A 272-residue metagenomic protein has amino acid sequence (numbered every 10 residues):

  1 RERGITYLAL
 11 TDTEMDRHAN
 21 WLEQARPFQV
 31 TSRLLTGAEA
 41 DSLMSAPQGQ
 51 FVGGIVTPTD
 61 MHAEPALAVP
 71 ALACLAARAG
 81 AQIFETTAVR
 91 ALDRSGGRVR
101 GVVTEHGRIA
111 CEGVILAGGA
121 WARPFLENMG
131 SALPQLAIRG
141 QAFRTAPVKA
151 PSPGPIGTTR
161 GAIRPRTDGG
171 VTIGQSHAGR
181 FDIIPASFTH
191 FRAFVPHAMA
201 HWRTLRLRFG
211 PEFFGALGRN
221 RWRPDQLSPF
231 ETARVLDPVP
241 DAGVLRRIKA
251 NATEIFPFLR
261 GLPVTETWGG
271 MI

Functional and structural regions predicted by a protein language model:
R1-E39, L43, R160-I163, D168-G174 (+1 more regions): Dinucleotide-binding Rossmann-like beta1-alpha1 core, especially the glycine-rich loop that anchors the ADP
R1-I5, I138-G140, E266-T267: Short Gly/Ser/Thr- and Asp/Glu-enriched loop/turn motifs at secondary-structure junctions
I5-A9, G54-V56, A142: Short aromatic/hydrophobic contact patches that present stacked aromatics for nucleic-acid/ligand binding
E23, G54-G113, A120-P124: Helical element adjacent to the flavin cofactor pocket in flavoenzyme catalytic cores
R26, A38-S42, R208-G215, W222-I272: Flavin (FAD/FMN) cofactor-binding core of flavoprotein oxidoreductases
R33-L35, Q82-F84, P263-T265: General small-molecule cofactor/ligand-binding pocket signal
R108-G154, D168-G169, S176-H197: Central helical "cap/lid" subdomain
